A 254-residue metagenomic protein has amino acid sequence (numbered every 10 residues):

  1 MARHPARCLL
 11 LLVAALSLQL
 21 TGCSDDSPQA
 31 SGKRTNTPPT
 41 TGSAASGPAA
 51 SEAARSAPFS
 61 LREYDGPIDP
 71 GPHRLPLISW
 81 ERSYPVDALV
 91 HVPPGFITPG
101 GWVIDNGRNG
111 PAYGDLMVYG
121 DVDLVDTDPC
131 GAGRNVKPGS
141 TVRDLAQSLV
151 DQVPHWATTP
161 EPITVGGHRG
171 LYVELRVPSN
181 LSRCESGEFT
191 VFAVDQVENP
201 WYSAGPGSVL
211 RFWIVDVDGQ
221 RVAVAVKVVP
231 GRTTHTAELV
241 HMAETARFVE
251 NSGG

Functional and structural regions predicted by a protein language model:
A2-G133, A204-V209, V215-G254: N-terminal targeting sequences that direct proteins away from the cytosol to non-cytosolic compartments
S31-G32, V136-V142, V191-V194: Extracellular/mature segments of secreted proteins
A132-V150: Short, basic/low-complexity N-terminal boundary segments at the transition from targeting/disordered tails
D144-W213: Signature of long, low-cysteine stretches enriched in small and polar/charged residues
